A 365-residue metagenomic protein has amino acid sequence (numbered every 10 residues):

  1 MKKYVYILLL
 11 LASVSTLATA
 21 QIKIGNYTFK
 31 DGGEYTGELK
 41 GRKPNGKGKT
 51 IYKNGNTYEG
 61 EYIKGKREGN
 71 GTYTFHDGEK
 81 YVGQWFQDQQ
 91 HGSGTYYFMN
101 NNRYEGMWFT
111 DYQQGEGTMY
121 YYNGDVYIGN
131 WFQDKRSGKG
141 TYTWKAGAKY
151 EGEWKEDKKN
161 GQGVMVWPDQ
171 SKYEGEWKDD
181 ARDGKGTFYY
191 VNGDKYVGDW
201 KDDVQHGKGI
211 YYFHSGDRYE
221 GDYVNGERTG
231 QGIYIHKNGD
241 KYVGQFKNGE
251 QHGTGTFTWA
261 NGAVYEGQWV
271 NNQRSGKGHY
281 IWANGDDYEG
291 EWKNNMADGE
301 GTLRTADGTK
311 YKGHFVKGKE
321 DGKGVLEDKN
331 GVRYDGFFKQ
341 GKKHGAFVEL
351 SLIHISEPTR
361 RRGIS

Functional and structural regions predicted by a protein language model:
Y4-V14: Sec-dependent N-terminal signal peptides
A20-Q21: Boundary of Sec targeting at the N-terminus
K30-A346: Tandem repeat domain/solenoid detector
I353-S365: Single conserved hydrophobic/aromatic residue that forms the stacking wall/gate of nucleotide- or nucleobase-binding
